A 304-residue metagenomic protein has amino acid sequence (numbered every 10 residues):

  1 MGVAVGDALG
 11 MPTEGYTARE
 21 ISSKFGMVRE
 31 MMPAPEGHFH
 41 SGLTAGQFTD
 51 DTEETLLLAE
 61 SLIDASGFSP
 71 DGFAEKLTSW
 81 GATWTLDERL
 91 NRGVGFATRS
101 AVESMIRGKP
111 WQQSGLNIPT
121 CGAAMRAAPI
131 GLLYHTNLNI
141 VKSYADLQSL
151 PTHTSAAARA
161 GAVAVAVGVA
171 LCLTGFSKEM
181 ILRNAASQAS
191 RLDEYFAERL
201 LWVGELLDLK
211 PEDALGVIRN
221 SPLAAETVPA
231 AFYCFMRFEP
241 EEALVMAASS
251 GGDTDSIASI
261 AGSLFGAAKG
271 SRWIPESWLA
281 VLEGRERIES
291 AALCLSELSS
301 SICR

Functional and structural regions predicted by a protein language model:
M1-R304: Structured, active/binding-site neighborhoods that engage oxygen-rich ligands
